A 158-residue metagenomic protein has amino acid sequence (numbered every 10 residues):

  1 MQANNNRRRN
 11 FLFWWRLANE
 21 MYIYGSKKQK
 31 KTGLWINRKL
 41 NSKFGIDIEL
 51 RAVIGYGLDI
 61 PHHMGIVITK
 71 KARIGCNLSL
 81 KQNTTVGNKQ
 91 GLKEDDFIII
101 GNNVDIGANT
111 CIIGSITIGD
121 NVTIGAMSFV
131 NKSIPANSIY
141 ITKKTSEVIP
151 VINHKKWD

Functional and structural regions predicted by a protein language model:
M1-G45, I152-D158: Terminal amphipathic alpha-helical/low-complexity segments used for targeting or macromolecular assembly
Y22, N83, T145: Residue-level marker of positions within ordered structural domains that often coincide with functionally constrained
F44, L50, G55-Y56, P61-M64 (+12 more regions): Left-handed beta-helix
A136-W157: Conserved beta-strand-loop-alpha-helix hinge in the C-terminal portion of ABC ATPase nucleotide-binding domains
